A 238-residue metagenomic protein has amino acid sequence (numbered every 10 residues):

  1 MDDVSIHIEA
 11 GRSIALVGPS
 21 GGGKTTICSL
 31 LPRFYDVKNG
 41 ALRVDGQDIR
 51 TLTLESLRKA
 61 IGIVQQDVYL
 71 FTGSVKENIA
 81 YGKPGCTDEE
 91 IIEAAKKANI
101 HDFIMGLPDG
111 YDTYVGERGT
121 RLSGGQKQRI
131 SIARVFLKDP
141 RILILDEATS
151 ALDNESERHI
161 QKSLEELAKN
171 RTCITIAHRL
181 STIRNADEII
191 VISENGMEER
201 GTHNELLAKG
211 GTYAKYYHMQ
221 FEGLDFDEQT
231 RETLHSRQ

Functional and structural regions predicted by a protein language model:
M1-Q238: ABC-type nucleotide-binding domain
